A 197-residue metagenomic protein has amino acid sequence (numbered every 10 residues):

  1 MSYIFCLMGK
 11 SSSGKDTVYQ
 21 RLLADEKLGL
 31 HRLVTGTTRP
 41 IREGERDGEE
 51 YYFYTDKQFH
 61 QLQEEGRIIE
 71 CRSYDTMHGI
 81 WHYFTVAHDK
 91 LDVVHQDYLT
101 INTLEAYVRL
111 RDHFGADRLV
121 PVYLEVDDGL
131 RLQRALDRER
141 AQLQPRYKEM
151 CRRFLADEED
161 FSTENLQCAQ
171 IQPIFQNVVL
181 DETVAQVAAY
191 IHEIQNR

Functional and structural regions predicted by a protein language model:
L7: Hydrophobic anchor at the beta1->P-loop junction of P-loop NTPases
K10: P-loop (Walker A) phosphate-binding loop of NTP-binding proteins
S13: ATP-binding Walker
D16: Walker A/P-loop
A24-R32: Post-Walker A helix-loop "phosphate-sensing" segment adjacent to the P-loop in P-loop NTPases
T37-Y98, N102-L104: ATP-dependent small-molecule kinase phosphotransfer cores that center on conserved nucleotide phosphate-binding segments
L99-T103, F114-R138: Conserved phosphate-donor/acceptor-positioning beta-strand/loop module used by diverse small-molecule
R140-I191: Small-molecule kinase domains that catalyze NTP-dependent phosphoryl transfer to phosphate-bearing small molecules
